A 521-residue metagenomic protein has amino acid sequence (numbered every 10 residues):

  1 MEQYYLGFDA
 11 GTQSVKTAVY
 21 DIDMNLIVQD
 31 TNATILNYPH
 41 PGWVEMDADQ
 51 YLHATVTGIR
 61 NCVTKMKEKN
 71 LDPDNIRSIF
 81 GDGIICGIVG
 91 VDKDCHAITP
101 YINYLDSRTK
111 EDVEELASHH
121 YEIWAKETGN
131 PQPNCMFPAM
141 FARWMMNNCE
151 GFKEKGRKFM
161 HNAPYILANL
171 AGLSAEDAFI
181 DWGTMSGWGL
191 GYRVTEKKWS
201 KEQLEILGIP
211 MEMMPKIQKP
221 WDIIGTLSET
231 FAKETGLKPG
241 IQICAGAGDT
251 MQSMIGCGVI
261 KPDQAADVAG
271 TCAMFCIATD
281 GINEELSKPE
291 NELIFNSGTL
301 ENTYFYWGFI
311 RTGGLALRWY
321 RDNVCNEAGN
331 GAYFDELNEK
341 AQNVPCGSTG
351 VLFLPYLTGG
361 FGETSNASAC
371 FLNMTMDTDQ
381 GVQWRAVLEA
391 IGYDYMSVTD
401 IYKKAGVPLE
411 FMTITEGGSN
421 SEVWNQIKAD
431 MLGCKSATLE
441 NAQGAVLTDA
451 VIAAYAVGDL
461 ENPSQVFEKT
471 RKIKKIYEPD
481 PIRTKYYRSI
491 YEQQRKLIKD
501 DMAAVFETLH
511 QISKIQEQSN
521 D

Functional and structural regions predicted by a protein language model:
M1-T31, N37, D49, R77-S118 (+3 more regions): Glycine/Thr-rich phosphate-binding loops that ligate phosphate moieties of nucleotide and other phosphorylated ligands
E2, A10-T12, A125-G248, L317 (+3 more regions): Gly/Ser/Thr-rich active-site cleft segment
K16, K67-L71, R77, R157-L167: Conserved phosphate-binding loops in N-terminal lobes of ATP-dependent enzymes of the actin/Hsp70/sugar-kinase
D30-D72: N-terminal phosphate-binding loop and adjacent alpha-helix
M46, I76-G83, I102-L105, G129-F137 (+8 more regions): Active-site nucleophile and cofactor-binding loops and adjacent substrate-binding regions of central metabolic enzymes
Y51, S118-M136, E234-K238, D263-A266 (+1 more regions): A polyampholytic, Gly/Pro-enriched intrinsically disordered region
T55-R77, C149-K153, K201-M211, K233 (+1 more regions): Phosphate/pyrophosphate-binding loops at sites that engage ATP/ADP/AMP, CoA/4′-phosphopantetheine, polyphosphate
Y192-E301, T312, A328-A332, E339 (+2 more regions): ATP-dependent carbohydrate kinase catalytic cores
